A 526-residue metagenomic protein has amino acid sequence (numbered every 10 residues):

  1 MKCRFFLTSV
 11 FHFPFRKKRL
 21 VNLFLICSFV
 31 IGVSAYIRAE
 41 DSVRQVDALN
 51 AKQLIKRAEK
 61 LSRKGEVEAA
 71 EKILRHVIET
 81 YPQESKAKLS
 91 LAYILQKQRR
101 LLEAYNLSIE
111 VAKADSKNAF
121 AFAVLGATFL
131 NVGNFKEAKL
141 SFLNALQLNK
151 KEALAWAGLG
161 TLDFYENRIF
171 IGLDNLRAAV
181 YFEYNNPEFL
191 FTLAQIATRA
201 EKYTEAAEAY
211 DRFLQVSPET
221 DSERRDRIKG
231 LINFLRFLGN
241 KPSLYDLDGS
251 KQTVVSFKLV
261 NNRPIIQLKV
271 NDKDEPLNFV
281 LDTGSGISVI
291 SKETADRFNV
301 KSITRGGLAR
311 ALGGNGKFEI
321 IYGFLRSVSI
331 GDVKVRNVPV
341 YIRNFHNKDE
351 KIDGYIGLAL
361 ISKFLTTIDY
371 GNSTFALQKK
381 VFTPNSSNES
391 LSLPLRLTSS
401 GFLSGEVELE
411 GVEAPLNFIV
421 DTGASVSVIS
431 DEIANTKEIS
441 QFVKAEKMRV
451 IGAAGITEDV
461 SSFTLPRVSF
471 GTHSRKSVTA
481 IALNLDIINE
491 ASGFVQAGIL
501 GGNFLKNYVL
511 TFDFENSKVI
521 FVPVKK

Functional and structural regions predicted by a protein language model:
M1-K17: N-terminal secretory signal peptides that target proteins for export/translocation
C3, K18-R19, D41, K72: Intrinsic disorder/low-complexity segments enriched in polar/small residues
L7, N22-L23: Composition-driven detection of intrinsically disordered, low-complexity segments
T8-S9, I31, K273, V412: Residue-level detector of alpha-helix boundary/anchor positions
L23-G32: Bacterial N-terminal signal peptides
Y36-K72, H76, T80-K526: Pepsin/retropepsin-fold aspartyl endopeptidases
